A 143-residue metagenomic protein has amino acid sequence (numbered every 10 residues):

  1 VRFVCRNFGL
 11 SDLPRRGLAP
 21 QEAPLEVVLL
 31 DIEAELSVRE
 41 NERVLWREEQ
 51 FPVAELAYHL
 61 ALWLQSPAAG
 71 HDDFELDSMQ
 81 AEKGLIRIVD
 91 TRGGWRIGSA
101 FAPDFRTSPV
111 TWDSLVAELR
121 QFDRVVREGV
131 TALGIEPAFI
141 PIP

Functional and structural regions predicted by a protein language model:
V1-A54: N-terminal low-complexity, intrinsically disordered segments
L18-P20, E35-V38, E42, G70 (+3 more regions): Generic, low-specificity signal for short hydrophobic/alpha-helical stretches with a mild N-terminal bias, encompassing
E22-P24, L62, A81-R87: Short small/polar-residue motifs
E49-S78: Compact, well-ordered interaction domains used in eukaryotic information-processing assemblies
Q50-L56, T91-G94, W112-L115: A short, sequence-level motif marking secondary-structure junctions
H71-T111: An exposed acidic His-Trp-rich patch
F101-P143: Mixed-charge, glycine-accented linear interaction segment located at domain edges/termini
